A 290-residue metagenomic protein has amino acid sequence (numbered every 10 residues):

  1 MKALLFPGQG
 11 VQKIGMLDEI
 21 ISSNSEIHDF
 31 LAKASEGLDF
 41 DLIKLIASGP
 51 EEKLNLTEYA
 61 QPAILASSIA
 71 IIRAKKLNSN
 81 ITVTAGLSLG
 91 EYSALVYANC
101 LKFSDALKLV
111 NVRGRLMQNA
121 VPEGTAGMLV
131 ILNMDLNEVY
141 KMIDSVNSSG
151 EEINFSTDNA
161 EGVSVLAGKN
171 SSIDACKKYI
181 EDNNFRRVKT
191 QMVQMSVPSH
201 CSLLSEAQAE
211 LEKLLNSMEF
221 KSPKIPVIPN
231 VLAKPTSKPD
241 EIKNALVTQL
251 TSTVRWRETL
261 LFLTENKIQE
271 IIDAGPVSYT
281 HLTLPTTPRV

Functional and structural regions predicted by a protein language model:
M1-V139, E270-L282: FabD-like malonyl-/acyl-CoA
G8, H200, E210-E212, R255-L282: Conserved catalytic block of serine-dependent lipid acyl chemistry
Q9-V11, E36-F40, N99-T251: Alpha/beta catalytic cores of group-transfer enzymes, especially the acyltransferase/condensing modules of polyketide
A66, L250-V254: Conserved phosphate-coordination/catalytic loops
S88, E219, K267: Conserved functional loop/turn residues at catalytic and ligand-binding sites
H281-V290: Single conserved hydrophobic/aromatic residue that forms the stacking wall/gate of nucleotide- or nucleobase-binding
